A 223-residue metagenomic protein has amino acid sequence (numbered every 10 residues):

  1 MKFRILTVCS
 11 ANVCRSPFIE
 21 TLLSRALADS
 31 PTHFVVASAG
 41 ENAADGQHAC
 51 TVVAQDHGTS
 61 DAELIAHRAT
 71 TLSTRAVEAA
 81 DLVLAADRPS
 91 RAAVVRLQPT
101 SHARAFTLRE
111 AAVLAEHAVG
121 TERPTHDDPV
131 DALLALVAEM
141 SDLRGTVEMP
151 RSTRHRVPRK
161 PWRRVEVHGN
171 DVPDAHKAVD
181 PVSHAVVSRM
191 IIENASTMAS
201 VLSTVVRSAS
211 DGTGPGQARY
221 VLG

Functional and structural regions predicted by a protein language model:
M1-L82, R88-A92, R96, T100-S101 (+2 more regions): Conserved active-site segments centered on acidic
D81, D87, N170-D174: Acidic side chains
D87-R88, R109: Short secondary-structure boundary segments
V95-G223: Phosphate-binding/catalytic loops
